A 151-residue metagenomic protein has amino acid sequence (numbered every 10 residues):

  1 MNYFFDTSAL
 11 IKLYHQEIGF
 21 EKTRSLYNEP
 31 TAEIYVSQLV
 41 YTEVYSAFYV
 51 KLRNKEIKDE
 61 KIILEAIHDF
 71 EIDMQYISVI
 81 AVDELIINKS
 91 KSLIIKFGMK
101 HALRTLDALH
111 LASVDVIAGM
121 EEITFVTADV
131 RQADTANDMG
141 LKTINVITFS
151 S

Functional and structural regions predicted by a protein language model:
M1-V40, K51-L64, S151: Short, well-structured N-terminal submotif of metal-dependent ribonuclease cores
N2, V116-S151: Acidic, PIN/NYN-like endoribonuclease modules and their adjacent C-terminal/linker elements
I18, V50, D73-V79, A133-T135: Noncatalytic, solvent-exposed loop/strand surfaces of beta-propeller-type extracellular/periplasmic domains
K22, E43, K89, D134-T135: Phosphate- and divalent-cation-binding pockets in alpha/beta enzyme and binding domains that engage nucleotide-derived
L39-E43, L106-L109: Aromatic- and histidine-enriched alpha-helix N-cap/loop-to-helix transition segments that scaffold the rims
S46-L52, D115-V116: Short glycine/serine- and small hydrophobic-enriched flexible loop segments
N54-E84: Helix-adjacent hinge/juxtasegments
I77-R131: Active-site neighborhoods of divalent-metal-dependent phosphate/nucleic-acid chemistry enzymes
